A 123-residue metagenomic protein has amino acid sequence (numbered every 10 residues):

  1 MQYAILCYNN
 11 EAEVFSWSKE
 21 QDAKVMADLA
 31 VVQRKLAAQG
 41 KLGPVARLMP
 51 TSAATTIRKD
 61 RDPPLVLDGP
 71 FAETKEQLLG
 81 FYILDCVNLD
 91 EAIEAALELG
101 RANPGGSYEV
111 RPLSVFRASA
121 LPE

Functional and structural regions predicted by a protein language model:
M1-E123: Conserved, structured core segments of small domains
